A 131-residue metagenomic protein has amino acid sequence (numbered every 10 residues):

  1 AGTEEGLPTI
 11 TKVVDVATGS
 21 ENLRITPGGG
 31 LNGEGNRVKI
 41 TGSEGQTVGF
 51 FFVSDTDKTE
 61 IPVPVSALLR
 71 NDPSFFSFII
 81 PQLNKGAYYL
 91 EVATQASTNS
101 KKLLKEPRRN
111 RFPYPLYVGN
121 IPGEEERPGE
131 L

Functional and structural regions predicted by a protein language model:
G2-T47, S100-L131: Beta-strand/beta-sandwich contexts
I25-L103: Immunoglobulin-like IPT/TIG beta-sandwich domains and homologous Ig-like subdomains
